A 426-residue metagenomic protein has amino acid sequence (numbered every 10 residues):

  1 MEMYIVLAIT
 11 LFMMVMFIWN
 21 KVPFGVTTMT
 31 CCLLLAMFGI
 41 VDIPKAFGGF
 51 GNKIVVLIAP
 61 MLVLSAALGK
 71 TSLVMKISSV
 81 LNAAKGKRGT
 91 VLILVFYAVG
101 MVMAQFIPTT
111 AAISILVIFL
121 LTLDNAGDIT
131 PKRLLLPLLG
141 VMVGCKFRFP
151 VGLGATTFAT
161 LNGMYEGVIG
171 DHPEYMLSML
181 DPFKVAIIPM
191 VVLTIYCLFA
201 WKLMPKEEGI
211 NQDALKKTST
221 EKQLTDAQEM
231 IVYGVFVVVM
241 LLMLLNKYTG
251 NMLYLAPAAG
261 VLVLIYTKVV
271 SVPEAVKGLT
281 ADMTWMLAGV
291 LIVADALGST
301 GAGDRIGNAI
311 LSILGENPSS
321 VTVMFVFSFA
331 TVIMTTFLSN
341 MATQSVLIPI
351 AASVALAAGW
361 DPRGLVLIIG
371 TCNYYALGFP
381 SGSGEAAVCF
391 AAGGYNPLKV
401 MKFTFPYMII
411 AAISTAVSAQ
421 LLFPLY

Functional and structural regions predicted by a protein language model:
M1, E174, A352-R363, P424-Y426: Helix-coil boundary and interhelical linker segments in multi-pass alpha-helical membrane proteins
M1-A59, V63-S65, D181-N308, P406-A412 (+1 more regions): Hydrophobic transmembrane alpha-helices of multi-pass small-molecule transporters
I5, I129-Q223, G234, L367-Y426: Juxtamembrane and boundary regions of transmembrane helices in multi-pass small-molecule transporters and channels
M13-V22, V99-P108, V141-G152, L242-Y248 (+2 more regions): Transmembrane alpha-helix interface/packing and boundary motifs in multi-pass membrane proteins, characterized by
G25-M29, P108-V117, P150-A159, L255 (+2 more regions): Transmembrane helix boundary and interhelical junction motifs in multipass membrane proteins
T28, A59, Y97, L138-L139 (+5 more regions): Residue-level recognition of transmembrane alpha-helices in multi-pass small-molecule transporters/permeases
T28-L35, P137-G140, V346-P349, I369: Central hydrophobic cores of alpha-helical transmembrane segments in multi-pass integral membrane proteins
L33, M37-K132, G278-M283, L287-A358: Membrane-embedded alpha-helical segments and adjacent helix-loop junctions characteristic of multi-pass solute
